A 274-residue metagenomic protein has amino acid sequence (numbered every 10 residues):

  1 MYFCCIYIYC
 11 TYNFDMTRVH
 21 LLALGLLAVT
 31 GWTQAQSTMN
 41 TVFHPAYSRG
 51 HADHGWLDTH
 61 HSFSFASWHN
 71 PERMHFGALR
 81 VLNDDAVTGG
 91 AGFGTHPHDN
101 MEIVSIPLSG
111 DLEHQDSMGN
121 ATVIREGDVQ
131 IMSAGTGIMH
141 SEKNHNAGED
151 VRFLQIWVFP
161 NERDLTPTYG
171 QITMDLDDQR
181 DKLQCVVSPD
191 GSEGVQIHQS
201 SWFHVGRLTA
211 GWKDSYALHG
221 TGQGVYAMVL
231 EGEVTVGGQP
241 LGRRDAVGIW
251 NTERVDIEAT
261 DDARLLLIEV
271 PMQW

Functional and structural regions predicted by a protein language model:
C4-C5, C10: Cysteine-centered motifs
F14-L21: Bacterial N-terminal signal peptides that target proteins for export
D53-P97, M101-E102, F153, P160 (+1 more regions): A short glycine-rich, His/Asp/Glu-containing loop-to-beta-strand
G92-G94, D111-H114, Q130-I131, G135-K143 (+2 more regions): Histidine-centered metal-chelating micro-motifs
D99-M118, E126-V129, Y216-G237, R243: Glycine- and acidic-residue-biased ligand/ion/polar-headgroup-sensing regions
G119-A121, A134-D164, N251-W274: Ligand-binding loop in jelly-roll beta-barrel domains
I172-R264, P271-W274: Acidic/His-leaning functional-site neighborhoods
